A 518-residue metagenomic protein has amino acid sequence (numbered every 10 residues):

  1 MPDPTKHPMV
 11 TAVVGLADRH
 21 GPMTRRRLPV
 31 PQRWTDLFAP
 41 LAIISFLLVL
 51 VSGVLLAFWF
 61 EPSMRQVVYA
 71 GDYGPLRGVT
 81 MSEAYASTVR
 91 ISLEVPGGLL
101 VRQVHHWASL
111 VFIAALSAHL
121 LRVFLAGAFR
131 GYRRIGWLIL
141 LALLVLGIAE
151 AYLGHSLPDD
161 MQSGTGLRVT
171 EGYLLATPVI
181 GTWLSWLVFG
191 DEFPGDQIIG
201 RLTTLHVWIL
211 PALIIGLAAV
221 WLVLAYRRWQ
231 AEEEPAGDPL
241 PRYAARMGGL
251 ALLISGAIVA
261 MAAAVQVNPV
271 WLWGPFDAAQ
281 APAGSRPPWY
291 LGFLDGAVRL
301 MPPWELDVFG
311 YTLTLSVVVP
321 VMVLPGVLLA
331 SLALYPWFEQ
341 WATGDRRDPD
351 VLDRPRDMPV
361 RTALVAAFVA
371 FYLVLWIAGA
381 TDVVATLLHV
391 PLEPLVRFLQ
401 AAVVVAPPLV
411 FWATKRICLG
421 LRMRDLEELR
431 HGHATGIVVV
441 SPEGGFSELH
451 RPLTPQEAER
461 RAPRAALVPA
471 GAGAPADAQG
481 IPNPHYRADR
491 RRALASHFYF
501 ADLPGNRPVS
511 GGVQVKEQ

Functional and structural regions predicted by a protein language model:
M1-L16, F46, V51-Q66, H106-R130 (+1 more regions): Transmembrane-helix bundle segments that line or gate the permeation/cavity pathway in multi-pass membrane proteins
M1-Q32, L76, Q230-A244, G344-P355 (+1 more regions): Extramembrane terminal tails and long inter-domain/linker segments of multi-pass membrane proteins
P29-I43, F124-V145, S163-G166, G200-L202 (+2 more regions): Membrane-interfacial loop-to-helix junctions in multi-pass inner-membrane proteins
L56-Q66, G154-G164, V223-A231, M261-D277 (+3 more regions): Juxtamembrane/interface segments at transmembrane-helix termini
F60-R102, L167-D196, A279-L306: Extracytosolic (periplasmic/ER-lumenal) interhelical loops and adjacent juxtamembrane/interface segments of multi-pass
E94-A108, D191-L213, M301-G326: Individual transmembrane alpha-helix segments
G200-G284: Long, contiguous internal "core" modules enriched in hydrophobic/ aromatic residues
V323, V327-L328, Y335-L449: Contiguous transmembrane helix-bundle modules in multi-pass membrane proteins
